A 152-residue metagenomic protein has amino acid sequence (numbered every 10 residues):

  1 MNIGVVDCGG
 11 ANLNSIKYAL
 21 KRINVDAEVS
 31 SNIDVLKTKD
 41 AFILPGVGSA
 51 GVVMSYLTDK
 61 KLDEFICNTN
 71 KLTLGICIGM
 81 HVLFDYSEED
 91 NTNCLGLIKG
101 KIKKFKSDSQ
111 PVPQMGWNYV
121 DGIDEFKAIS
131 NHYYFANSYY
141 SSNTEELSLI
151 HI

Functional and structural regions predicted by a protein language model:
M1-G4: Extreme N-terminal starter segment of soluble prokaryotic enzymes
A11: Conserved Rossmann-like nucleotide-cofactor binding loop
A27-K39: Short acidic low-complexity segments
I43-P45: Structural motif
G48-Q114: Cysteine-nucleophile active-site neighborhood
F105-Y139: Internal catalytic-core helix/loop-beta-alpha segment that presents or stabilizes conserved functional determinants
I150-I152: Conserved small/polar residues in nucleotide/adenosyl-binding loops
